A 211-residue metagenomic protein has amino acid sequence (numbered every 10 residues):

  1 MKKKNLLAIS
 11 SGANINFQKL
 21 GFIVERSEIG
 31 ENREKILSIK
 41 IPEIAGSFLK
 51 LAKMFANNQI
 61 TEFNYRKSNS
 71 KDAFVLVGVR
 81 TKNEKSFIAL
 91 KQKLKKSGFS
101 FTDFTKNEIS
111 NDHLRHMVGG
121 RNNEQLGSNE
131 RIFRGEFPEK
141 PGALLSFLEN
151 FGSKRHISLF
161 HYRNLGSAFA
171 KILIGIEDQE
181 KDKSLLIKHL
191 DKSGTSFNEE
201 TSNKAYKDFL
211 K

Functional and structural regions predicted by a protein language model:
M1-R26: Catalytic phosphate/nucleotide-handling subdomain of diverse soluble enzymes
F17-K211: A conserved regulatory-domain signal marking ACT and ACT-like small-molecule sensing domains and adjacent regulatory
